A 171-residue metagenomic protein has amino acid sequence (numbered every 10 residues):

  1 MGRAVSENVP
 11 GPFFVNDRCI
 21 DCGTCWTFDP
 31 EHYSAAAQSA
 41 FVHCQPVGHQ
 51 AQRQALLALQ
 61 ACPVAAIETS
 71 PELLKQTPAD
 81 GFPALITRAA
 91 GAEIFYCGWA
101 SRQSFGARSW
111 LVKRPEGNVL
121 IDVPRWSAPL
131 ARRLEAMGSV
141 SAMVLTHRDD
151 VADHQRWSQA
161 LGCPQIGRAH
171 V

Functional and structural regions predicted by a protein language model:
M1-V9: A detector for short, charged/polar N-terminal pre-domain segments
F13-D29, G48-A65: Cysteine-centered iron-sulfur cluster-binding motifs in ferredoxin-type domains/subunits of redox enzymes
P30-Q38, T69-E72: Iron-sulfur (Fe-S) cluster-binding segments and ferredoxin-like electron-carrier domains, especially [2Fe-2S]
A35-V47, K75-A84: Short cysteine/histidine-rich metal-coordination sites, predominantly Zn2+-binding motifs
A58-P78: Short, structured interface segments
L73-A92, Q155-R168: Metallo-beta-lactamase
L85-L130: Conserved beta-strand hairpin/beta-sheet module of binuclear metal-dependent hydrolase folds, prominently
F105-G106, W126, L130-H170: Active-site HxH/HxHxD metal-binding segment of metal-dependent hydrolases
